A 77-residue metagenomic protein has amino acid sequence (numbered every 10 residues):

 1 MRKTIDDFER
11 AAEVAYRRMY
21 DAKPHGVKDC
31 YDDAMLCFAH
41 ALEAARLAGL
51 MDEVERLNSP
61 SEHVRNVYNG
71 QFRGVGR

Functional and structural regions predicted by a protein language model:
M1, F72-R77: Short intrinsically disordered terminal tails
M1-Y31: N-terminal acidic leader/helix
E13-Y16, E43, H63, G70: Residue-level recognition of tetratricopeptide repeat
D29-N66: Short, charge-rich amphipathic interface segments used for partner binding and complex assembly
